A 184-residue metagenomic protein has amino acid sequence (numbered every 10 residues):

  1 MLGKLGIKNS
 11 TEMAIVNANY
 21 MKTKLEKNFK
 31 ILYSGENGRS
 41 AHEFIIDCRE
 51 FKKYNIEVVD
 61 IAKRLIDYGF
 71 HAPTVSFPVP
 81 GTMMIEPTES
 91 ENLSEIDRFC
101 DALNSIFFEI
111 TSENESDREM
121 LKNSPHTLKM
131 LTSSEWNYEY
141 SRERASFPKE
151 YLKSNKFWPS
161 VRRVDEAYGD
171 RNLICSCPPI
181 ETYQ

Functional and structural regions predicted by a protein language model:
M1-Q184: Non-catalytic terminal extensions of PLP-dependent enzymes
